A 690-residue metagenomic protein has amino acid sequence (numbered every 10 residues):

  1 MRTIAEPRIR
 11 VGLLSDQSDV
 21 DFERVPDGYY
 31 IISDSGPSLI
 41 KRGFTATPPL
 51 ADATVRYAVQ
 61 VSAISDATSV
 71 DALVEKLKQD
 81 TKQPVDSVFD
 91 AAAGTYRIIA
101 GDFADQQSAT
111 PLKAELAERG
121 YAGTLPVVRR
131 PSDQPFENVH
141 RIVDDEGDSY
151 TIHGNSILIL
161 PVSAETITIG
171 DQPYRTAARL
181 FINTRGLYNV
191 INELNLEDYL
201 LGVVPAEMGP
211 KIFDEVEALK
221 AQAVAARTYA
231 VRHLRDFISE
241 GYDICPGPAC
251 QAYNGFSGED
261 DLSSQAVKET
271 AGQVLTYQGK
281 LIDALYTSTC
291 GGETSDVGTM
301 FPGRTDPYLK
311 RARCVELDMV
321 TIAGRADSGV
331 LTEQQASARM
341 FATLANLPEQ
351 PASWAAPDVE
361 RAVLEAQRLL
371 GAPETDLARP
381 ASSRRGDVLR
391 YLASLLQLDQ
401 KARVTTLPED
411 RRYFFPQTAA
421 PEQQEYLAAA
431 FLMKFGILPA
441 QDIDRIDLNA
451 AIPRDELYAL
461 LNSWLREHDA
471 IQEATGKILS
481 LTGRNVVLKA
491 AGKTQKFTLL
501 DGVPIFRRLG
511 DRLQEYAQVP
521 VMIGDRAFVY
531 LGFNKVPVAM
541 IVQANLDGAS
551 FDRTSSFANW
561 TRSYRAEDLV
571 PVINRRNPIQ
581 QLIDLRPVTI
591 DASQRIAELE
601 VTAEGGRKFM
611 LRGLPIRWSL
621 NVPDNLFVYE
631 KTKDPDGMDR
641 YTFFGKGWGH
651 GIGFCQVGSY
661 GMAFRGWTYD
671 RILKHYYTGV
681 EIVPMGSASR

Functional and structural regions predicted by a protein language model:
M1-R690: Conserved, single-site charged/polar hotspot
